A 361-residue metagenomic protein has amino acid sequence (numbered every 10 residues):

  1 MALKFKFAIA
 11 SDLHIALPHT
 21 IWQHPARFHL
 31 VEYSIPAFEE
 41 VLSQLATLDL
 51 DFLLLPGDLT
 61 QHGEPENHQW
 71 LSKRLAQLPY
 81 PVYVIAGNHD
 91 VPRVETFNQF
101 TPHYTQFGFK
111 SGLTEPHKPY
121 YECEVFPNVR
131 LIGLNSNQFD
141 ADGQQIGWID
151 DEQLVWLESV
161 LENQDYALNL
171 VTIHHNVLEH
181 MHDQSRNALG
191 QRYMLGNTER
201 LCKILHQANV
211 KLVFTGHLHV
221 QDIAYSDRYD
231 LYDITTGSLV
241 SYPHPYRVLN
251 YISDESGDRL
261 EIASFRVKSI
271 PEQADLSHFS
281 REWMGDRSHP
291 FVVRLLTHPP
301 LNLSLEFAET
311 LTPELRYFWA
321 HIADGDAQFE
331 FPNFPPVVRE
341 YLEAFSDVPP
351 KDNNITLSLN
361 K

Functional and structural regions predicted by a protein language model:
M1-A8, K118, E122-G133, Q164-L168 (+2 more regions): Beta-strand-turn-beta hairpins that frame and shape the catalytic cleft of phosphate-ester-processing enzymes
M1-H68: N-terminal active-site segment of His-dependent metallophosphoesterases
S11-P36, P92-L113, D140-I149, S185-G190 (+2 more regions): Acidic/histidine-rich helix-loop elements that form or flank divalent-metal/phosphate-binding sites at the catalytic
D12, L53, D58, L71 (+6 more regions): Divalent metal-coordination and catalytic microenvironments
A16-H19, Q61-E64, N88-E95, F139-D142 (+3 more regions): Active-site environment of divalent metal-dependent phosphoester hydrolases
S43-F52, R130, Q144-Y232, F318 (+2 more regions): His/acidic metal-ligating clusters that form di-metal
P65, Q69-W156, E162, V248: Extended active-site neighborhood of metal-dependent phosphoesterases/phosphodiesterases
E255-K361: A short C-terminal boundary segment appended to hydrolase-like catalytic domains
